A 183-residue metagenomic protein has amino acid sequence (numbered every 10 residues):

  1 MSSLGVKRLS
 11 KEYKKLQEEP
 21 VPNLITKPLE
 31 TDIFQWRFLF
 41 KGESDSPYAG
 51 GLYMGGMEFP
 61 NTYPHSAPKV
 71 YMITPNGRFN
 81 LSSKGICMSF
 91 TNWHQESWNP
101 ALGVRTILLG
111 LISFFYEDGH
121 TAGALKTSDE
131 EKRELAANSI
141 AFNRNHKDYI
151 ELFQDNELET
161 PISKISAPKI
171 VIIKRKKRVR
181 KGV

Functional and structural regions predicted by a protein language model:
M1-I33: N-terminal leader/pro-regions and domain N-caps
S2-L9, L16, A67-V183: Domain-scale recognition of soluble eukaryotic interaction modules
V21, H65-A67: Short secondary-structure junction motifs
T26-E30, S44-D45, E96-G103: Conserved, non-catalytic sequence blocks in retroelement Pol enzymes and Pol-derived host proteins
E43-G50, T62: Short, cysteine-centered beta-strand-loop-beta hairpins and adjacent loop/turn segments enriched in charged/polar
E58-P64: Proline-anchored loop/turn motifs at beta-strand termini and strand-loop-strand connectors
